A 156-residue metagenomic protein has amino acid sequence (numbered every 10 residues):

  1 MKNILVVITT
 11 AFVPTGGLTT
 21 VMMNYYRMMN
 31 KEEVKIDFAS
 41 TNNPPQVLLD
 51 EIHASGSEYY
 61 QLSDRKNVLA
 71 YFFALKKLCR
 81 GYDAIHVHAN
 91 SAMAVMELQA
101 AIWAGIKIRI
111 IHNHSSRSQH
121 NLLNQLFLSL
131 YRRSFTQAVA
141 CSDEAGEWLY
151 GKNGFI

Functional and structural regions predicted by a protein language model:
M1-I156: Membrane-interface segments of envelope glycosyltransferases acting on lipid-linked substrates or membrane lipids
